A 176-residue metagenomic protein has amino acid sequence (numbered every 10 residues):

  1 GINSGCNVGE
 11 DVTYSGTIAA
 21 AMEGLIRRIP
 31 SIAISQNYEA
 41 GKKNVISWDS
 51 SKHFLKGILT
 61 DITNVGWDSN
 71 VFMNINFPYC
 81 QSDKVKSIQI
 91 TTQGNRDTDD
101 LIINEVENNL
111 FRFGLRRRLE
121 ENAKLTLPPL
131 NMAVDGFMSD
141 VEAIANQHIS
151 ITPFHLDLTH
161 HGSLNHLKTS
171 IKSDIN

Functional and structural regions predicted by a protein language model:
G1-G5: Short acidic, glycine-rich surface-loop motifs adjacent to enzyme active sites
C6-S15: Glycine/threonine-rich flexible loop motifs
Y14-I18, D135: Short acidic (Asp/Glu) patches
T17, N44, E105-N108: Residue-level signature of transmembrane alpha-helix interfaces in integral membrane proteins
A20-G24: Hydrophobic/aromatic ligand-binding patch that stacks against planar heteroaromatic rings of cofactors or nucleotides
L25-S47: Glycine-rich phosphate/pyrophosphate-binding loops and their adjacent beta-strand/loop elements at enzyme active sites
D49-N176: Electrostatically charged, flexible surface regions
